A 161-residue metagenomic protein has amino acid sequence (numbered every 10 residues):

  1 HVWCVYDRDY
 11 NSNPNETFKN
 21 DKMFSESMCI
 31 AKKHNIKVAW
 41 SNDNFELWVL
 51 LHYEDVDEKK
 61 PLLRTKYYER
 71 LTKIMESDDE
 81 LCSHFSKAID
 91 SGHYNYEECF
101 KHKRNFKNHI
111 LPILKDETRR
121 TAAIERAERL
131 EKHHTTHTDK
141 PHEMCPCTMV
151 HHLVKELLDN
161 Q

Functional and structural regions predicted by a protein language model:
H1, R8-Q161: C-terminal accessory helical subdomains adjacent to catalytic cores in phosphodiester- and nucleotide-handling enzymes
